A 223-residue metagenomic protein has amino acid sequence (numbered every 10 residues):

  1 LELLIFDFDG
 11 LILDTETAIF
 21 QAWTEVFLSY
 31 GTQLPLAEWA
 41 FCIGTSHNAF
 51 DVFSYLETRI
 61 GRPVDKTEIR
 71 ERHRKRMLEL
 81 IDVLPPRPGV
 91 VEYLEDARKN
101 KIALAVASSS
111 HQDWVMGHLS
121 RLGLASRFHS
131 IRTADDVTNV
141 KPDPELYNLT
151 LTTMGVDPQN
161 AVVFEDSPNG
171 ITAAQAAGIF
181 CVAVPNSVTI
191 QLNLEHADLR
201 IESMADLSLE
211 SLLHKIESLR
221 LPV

Functional and structural regions predicted by a protein language model:
L1-E2, E95-R98, H111-V223: Asp-based, Mg2+/Mn2+-dependent phosphohydrolase catalytic module
L1-N100: N-terminal helical cap/lid subdomain that shapes the substrate entry/recognition surface in HAD-like hydrolases
D7, L11, S108, D166: Conserved G/P- and acidic residue-centered "switch" motifs that form tight phosphate/ATP-binding loops in soluble
D14, L84, V106, N160-V162 (+1 more regions): Residue-level marker of alpha-helix boundaries and capping positions
Q33, A103, F180: Residue-level detector of anion-binding/catalytic polar loops
A49, S108, Q112: Functionally critical, cavity-lining and gating residues within the transmembrane helices of 12-TM secondary
P86, A107, N139: Residue-level marker of regulatory loop/turn positions in helix-turn-helix DNA-binding domains and in histidine
